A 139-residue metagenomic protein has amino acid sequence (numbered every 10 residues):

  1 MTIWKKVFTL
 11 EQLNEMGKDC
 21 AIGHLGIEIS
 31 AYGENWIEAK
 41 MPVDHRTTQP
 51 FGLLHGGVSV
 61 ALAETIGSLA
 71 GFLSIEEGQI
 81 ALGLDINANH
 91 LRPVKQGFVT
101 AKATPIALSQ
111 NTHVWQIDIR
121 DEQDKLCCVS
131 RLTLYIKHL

Functional and structural regions predicted by a protein language model:
M1-L139: Terminal targeting signals and extreme-terminal segments of soluble enzymes
